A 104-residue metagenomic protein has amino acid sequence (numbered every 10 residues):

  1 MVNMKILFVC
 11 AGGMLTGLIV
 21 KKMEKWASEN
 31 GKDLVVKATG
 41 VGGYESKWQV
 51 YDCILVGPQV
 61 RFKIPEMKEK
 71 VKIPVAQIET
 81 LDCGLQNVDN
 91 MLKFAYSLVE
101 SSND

Functional and structural regions predicted by a protein language model:
V2-G43: Conserved active-site segments centered on acidic
F8, A76-D104: Ser/Thr/Gly-rich flexible loops in soluble cytosolic domains mediating phosphotransfer, phosphorylation
G12, V60, T80-L81: Short beta->alpha junction loops/turns
I19, G40-G43, V56-V75, Q86-N87 (+1 more regions): Cofactor-cradling patches in redox/metallo enzymes
E24, S28, I64-K68, Y96: Class I S-adenosyl-L-methionine
E29-N30, K47, K70: Alpha-helix C-cap/termination motif
W48-C53: Short acidic/histidine-rich motifs immediately flanking catalytic phosphotransfer sites in two-component signaling
